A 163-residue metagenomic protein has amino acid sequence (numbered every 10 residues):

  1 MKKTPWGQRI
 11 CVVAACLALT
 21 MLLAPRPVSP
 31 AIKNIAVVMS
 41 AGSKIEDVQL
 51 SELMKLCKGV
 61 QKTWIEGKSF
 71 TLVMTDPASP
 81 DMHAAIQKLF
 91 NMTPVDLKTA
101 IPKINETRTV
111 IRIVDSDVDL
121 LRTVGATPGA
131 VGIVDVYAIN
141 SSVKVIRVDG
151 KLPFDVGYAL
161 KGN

Functional and structural regions predicted by a protein language model:
M1-G7: N-terminal secretory signal peptides that target proteins for export/translocation
C11-L22: Bacterial N-terminal signal peptides
V28-N163: Exported/periplasmic ABC-transporter solute-binding proteins
